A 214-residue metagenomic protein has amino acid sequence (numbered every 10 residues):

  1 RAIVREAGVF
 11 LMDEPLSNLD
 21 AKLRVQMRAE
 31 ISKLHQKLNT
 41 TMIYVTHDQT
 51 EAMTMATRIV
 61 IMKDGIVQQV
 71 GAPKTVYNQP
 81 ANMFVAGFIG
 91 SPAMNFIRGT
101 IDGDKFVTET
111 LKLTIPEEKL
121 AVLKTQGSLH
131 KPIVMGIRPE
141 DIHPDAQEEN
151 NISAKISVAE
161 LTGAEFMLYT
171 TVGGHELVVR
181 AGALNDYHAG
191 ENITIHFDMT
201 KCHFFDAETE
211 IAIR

Functional and structural regions predicted by a protein language model:
R1-F84: ABC ATPase nucleotide-binding domains
E30-I31, T46, V67, P80 (+4 more regions): Residue-level detector of alpha-helical recognition elements and their boundaries
K37-T40, Y44, D48, M55 (+6 more regions): Short, surface-exposed, charged/polar-biased interaction segments
P73-G103: ABC transporter nucleotide-binding domain
P92-F96, D104-R214: Non-catalytic connector elements of ABC transporters
